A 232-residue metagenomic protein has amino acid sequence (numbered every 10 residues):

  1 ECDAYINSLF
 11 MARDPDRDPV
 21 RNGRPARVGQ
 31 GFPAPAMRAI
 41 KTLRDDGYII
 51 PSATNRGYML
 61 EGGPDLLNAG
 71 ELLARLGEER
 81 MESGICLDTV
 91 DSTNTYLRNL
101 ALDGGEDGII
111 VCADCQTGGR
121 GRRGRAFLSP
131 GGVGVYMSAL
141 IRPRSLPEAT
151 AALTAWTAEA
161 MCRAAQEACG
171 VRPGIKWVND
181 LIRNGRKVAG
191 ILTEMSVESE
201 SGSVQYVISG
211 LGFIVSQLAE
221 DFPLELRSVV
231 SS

Functional and structural regions predicted by a protein language model:
C2, I6-D14, D18-Q166: N-terminal lobe of the biotin/lipoate ligase/transferase fold
D18-G23, L224-S232: Short, intrinsically disordered, charge-balanced linker/junction segments flanking boundaries in proteins
D103-G108, S129-V230: Nucleotide and nucleotide-moiety/phosphate-recognizing core
